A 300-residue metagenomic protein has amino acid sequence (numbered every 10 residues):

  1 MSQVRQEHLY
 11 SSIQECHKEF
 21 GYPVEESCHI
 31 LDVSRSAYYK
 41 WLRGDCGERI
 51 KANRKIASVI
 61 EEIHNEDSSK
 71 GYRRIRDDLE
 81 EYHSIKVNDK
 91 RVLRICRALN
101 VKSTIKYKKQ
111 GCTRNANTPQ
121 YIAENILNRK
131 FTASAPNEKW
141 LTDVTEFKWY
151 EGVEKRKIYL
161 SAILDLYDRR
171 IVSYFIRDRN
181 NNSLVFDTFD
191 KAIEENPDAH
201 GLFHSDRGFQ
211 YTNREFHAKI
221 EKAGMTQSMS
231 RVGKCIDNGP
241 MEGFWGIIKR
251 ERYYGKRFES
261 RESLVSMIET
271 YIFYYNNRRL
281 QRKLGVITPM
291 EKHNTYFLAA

Functional and structural regions predicted by a protein language model:
M1-L31: Helical coiled-coil/dimerization "stalks" and their immediately adjacent regulatory linkers at helix->disorder
V4-E7, C28, R35-A135, K234 (+1 more regions): Basic, flexible linker segments flanking DNA-binding modules in nucleic acid-interacting mobile-element proteins
S27-C28, Y38, I60, I75 (+13 more regions): Mobile genetic element proteins and their domesticated derivatives, centered on retroelements and DNA transposons
C46, R214, E221-M225, I247-A300: C-terminal domain-tail junction helix/linker
T113-A116, S205-R207, N213-F216, Q227-K249 (+2 more regions): RNase H-like two-metal-ion nuclease catalytic core shared by retroviral integrases and related mobile-element nucleases
R129-V172: An active-site-proximal beta-strand-loop segment
R156, Y174-N196: Active-site beta-loop-alpha junctions of metal-dependent nucleic acid enzymes, especially the RNase H-like/DDE
D168-Y174, Q227-S230, Y254-G255: Short small-residue beta-strand/loop micro-motif enriched in glycine and branched aliphatics
